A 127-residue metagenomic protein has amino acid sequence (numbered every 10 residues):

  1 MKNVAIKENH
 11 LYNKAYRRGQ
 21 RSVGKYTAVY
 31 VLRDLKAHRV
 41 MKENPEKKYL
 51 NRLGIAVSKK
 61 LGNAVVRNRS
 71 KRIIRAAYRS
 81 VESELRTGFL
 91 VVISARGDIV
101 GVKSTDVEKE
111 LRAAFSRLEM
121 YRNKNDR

Functional and structural regions predicted by a protein language model:
M1-R127: Positively charged, solvent-exposed patches that mediate nucleic-acid binding
